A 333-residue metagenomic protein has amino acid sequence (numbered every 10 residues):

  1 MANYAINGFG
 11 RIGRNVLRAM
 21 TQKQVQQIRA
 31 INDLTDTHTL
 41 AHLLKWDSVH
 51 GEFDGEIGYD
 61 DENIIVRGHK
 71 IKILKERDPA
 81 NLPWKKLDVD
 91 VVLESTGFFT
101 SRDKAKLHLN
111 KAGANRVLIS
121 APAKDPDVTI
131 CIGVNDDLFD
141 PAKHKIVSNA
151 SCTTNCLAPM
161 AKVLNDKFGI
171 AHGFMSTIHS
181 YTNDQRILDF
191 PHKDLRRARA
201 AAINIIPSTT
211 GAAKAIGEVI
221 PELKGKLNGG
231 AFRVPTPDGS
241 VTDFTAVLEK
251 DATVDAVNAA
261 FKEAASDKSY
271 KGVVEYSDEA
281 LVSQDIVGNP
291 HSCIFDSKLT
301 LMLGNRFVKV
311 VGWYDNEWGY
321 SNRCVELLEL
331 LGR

Functional and structural regions predicted by a protein language model:
M1-A198, E326: N-terminal Rossmann-like NAD(P) cofactor-binding subdomain of oxidoreductases, focused on the glycine-rich
N7, R11, T35-H38, L87 (+12 more regions): Conserved active-site and cofactor/substrate-binding residues in soluble primary-metabolism enzymes
R11, N15, A19, H42 (+7 more regions): Alpha-helical scaffold segments in soluble metabolic enzymes
A19, K23, L34, W46-D47 (+11 more regions): Change "in soluble alpha/beta enzymes" to "in soluble alpha/beta proteins
F139-P141, R197, V234-S240, M302-N305: Short, flexible turn/loop "capping" segments at secondary-structure junctions
K143-H144, A200-A202, G239-D243, F307-K309: Short, solvent-exposed beta-strand edge segments and adjacent coil->beta transition regions
D166, I170-P237: Acidic, glycine-rich segments within the central catalytic cores of soluble metabolic enzymes that bind/position
G229, V241, T245-R333: C-terminal active-site/capping subdomain that shapes the small-molecule cofactor and substrate pocket of enzyme
